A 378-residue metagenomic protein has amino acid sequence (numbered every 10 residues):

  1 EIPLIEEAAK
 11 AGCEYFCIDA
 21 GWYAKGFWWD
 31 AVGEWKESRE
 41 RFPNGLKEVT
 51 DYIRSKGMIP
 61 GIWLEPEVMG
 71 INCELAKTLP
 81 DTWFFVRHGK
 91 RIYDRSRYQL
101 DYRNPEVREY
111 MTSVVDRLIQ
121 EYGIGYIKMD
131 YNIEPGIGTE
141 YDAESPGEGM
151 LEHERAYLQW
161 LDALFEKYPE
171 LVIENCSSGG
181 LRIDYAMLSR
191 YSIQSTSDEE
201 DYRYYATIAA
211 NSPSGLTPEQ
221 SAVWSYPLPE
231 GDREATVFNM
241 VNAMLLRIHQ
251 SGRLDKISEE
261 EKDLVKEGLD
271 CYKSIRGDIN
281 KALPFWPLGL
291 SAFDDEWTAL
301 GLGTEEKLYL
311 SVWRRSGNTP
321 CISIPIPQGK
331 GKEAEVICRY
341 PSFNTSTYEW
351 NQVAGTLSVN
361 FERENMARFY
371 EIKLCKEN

Functional and structural regions predicted by a protein language model:
E1-T78, W83-F84, E109-S113, E152-D162: Aromatic- and glycine-enriched glycan-recognition loops and surfaces that form the carbohydrate-binding subsites
F16, I53, D130, I173 (+4 more regions): Hydrophobic, well-ordered secondary-structure elements that form the walls of internal hydrophobic environments
D19, G61-E65, K128-D130, E174-C176 (+1 more regions): A cross-family glycoside hydrolase active-site/sugar-binding cleft signature
R41-G45, V49, S55, L79-V237 (+4 more regions): Active-site neighborhood of glycoside hydrolase catalytic domains
N242-R247, S251-L288: Aromatic- and carboxylate-lined catalytic core of secreted/periplasmic carbohydrate-active enzymes
G289-K330, A367-E371: Carbohydrate-binding surface patches
P327-F343: Solvent-exposed beta-hairpin/edge-strand motifs
S346-N378: C-terminal beta-strand-rich structural cap/linker in extracellular carbohydrate-active enzymes
